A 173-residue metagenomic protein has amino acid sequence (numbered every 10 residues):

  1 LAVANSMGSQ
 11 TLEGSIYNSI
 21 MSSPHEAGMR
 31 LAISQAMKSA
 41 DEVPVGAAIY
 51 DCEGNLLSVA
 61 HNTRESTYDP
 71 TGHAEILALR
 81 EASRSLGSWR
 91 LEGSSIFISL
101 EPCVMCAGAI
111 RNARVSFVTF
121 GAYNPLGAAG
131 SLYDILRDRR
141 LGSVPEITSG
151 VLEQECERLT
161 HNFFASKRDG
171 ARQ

Functional and structural regions predicted by a protein language model:
A2-A4, E13: Acidic, Ala/Val/Gly-enriched low-complexity intrinsically disordered segments
L12, I16-E42, P102-Q173: Zinc-dependent deaminase
V45-D51: Short beta-strand scaffold segments in enzyme catalytic cores
E53-L57: Short, glycine-anchored, charge-dense loop/turn motifs used at functional sites
S58-R64: Short beta->alpha transition motifs characteristic of CBS
S66-L77: A short, polar/charged loop-to-alpha-helix boundary motif
S88-L100: Immediate flanking context of iron-sulfur cluster ligation sites
